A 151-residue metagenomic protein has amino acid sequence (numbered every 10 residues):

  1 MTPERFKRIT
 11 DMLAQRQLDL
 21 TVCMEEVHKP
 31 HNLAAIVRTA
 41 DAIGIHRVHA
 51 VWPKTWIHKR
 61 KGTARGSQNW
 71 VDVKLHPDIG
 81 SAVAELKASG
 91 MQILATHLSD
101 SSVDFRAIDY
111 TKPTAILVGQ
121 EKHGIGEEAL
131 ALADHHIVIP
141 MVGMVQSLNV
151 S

Functional and structural regions predicted by a protein language model:
M1-S151: Post-transcriptional modification and biogenesis factors for structured RNAs of the translation apparatus
